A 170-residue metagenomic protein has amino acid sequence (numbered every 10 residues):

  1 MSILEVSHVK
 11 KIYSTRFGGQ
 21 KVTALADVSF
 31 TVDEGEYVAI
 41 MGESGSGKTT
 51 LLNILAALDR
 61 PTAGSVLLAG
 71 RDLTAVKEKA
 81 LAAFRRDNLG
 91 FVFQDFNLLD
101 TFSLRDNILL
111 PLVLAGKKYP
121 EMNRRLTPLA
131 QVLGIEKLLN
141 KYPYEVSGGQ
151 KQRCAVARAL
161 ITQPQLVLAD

Functional and structural regions predicted by a protein language model:
I3-L4, V9-A169: ABC family nucleotide-binding domain
